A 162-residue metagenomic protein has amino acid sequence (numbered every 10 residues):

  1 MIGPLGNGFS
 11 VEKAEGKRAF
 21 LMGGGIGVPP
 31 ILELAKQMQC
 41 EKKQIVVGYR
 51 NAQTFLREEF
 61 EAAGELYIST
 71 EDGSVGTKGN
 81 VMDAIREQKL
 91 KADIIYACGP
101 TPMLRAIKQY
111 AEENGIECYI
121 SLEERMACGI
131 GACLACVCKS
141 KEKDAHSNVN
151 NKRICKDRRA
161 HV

Functional and structural regions predicted by a protein language model:
M1-R125: FNR/FR-type flavoprotein reductase catalytic core
P30, T101-P102, E123-R159: Local cysteine-cluster metal-coordination motifs and their immediate loop/turn environment, predominantly Fe-S cluster
